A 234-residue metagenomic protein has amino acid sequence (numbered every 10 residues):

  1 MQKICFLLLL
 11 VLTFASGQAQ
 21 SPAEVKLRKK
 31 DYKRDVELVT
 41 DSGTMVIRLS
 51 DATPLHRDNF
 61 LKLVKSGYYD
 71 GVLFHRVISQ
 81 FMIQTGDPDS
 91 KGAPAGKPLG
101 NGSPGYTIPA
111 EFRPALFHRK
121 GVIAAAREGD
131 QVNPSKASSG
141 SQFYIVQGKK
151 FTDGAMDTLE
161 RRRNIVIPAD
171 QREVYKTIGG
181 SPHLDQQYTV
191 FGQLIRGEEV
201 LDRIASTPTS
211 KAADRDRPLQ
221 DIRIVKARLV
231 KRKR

Functional and structural regions predicted by a protein language model:
I4-T13: Sec-dependent N-terminal signal peptides
G17-R234: Cyclophilin-like peptidyl-prolyl cis-trans isomerases
